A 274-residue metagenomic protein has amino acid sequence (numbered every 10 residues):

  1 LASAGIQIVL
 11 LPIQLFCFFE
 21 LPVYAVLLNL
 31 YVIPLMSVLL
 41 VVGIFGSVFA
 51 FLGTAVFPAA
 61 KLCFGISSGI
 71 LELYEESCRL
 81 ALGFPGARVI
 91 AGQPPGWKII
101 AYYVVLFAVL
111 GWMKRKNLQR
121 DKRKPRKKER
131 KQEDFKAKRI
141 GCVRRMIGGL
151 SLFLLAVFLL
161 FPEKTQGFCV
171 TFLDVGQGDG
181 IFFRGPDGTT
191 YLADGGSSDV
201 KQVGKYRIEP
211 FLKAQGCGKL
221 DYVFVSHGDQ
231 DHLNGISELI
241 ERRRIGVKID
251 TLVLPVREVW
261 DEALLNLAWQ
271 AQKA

Functional and structural regions predicted by a protein language model:
L1-I44, A87-A91: Membrane-embedded alpha-helical bundles of multi-pass enzymes that act on lipidic or dolichyl-linked glycan substrates
N29, L40, V48-A274: Non-globular, low-confidence helical/coil segments that flank catalytic cores
